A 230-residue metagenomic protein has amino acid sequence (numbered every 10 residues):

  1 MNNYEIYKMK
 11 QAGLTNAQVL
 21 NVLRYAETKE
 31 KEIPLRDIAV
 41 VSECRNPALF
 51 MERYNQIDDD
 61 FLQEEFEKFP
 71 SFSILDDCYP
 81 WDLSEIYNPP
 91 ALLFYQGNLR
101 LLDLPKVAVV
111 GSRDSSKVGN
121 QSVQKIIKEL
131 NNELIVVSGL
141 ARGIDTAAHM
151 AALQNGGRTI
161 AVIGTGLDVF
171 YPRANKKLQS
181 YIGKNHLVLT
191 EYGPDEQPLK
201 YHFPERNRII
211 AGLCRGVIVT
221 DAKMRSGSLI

Functional and structural regions predicted by a protein language model:
M1-K128: Short, positively charged patches
N3, I74-I230: Glycine-biased, small-residue-rich flexible motifs in mid-sequence functional cores and linkers
